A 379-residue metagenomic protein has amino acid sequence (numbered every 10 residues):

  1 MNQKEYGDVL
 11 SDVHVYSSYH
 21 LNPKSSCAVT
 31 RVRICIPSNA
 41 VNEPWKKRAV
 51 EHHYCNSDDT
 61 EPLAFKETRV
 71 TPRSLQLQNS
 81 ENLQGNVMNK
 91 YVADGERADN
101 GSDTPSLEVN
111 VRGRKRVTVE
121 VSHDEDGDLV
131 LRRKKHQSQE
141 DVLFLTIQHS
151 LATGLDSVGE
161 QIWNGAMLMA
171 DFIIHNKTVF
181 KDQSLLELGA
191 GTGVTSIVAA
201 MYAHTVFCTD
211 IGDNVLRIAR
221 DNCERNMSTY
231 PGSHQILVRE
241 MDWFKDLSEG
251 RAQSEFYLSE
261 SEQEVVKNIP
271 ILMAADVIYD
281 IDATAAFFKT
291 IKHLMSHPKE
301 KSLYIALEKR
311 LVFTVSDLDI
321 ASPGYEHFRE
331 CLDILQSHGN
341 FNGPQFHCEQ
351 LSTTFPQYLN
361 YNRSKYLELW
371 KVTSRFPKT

Functional and structural regions predicted by a protein language model:
M1-T379: S-adenosylmethionine-dependent methyltransferases
